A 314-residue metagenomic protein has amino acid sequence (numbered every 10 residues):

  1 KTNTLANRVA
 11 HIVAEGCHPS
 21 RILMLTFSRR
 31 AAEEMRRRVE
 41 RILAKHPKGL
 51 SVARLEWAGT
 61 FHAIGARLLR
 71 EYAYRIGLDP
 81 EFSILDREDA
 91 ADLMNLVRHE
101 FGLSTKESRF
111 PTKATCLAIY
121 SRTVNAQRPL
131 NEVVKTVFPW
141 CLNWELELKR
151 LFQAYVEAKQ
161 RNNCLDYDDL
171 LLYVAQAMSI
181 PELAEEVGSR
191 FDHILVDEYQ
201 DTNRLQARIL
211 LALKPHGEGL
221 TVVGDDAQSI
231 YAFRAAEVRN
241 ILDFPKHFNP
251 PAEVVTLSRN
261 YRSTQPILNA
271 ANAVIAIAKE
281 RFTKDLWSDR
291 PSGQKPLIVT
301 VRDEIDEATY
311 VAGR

Functional and structural regions predicted by a protein language model:
K1, L23-M24, A31-A32, W57 (+4 more regions): Conserved helicase NTPase motor core
K1-P80, I84-L85, A91, E185 (+2 more regions): P-loop NTPase Walker
N7, R37, R41, A63 (+9 more regions): Generic recognition of well-ordered alpha-helical segments within structured catalytic/regulatory domains
A10-H11, R204-T309, G313: Conserved RecA-like helicase ATPase core segment that couples NTP binding/hydrolysis to strand translocation
I12, R38, I42-K45, E71 (+11 more regions): Conserved, well-folded catalytic cores of nucleic-acid-processing and energy-transducing macromolecular machines
H18-P19, V52, G188-R190, P215-G217 (+2 more regions): Short loop/turn elements that form and flank the Walker-type P-loop nucleotide-binding site in RecA-like NTPase cores
V52-L55, A73-D168, F191, V254-Y261 (+3 more regions): ATP-hydrolysis module of ASCE/P-loop NTPase motor domains, specifically the Walker B Asp-Glu catalytic pair
R70-Y72, L151-F152, W287-Q294: Short, basic/glycine-rich phosphate-binding loops at helix/coil junctions that contact nucleotide phosphates
